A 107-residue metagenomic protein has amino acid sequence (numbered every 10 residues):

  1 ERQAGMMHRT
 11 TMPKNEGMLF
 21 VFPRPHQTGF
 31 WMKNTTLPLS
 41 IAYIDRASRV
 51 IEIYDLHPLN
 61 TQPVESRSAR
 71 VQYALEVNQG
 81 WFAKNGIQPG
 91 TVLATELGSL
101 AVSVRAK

Functional and structural regions predicted by a protein language model:
E1-K107: Compact, glycine-rich, soluble single-domain proteins
